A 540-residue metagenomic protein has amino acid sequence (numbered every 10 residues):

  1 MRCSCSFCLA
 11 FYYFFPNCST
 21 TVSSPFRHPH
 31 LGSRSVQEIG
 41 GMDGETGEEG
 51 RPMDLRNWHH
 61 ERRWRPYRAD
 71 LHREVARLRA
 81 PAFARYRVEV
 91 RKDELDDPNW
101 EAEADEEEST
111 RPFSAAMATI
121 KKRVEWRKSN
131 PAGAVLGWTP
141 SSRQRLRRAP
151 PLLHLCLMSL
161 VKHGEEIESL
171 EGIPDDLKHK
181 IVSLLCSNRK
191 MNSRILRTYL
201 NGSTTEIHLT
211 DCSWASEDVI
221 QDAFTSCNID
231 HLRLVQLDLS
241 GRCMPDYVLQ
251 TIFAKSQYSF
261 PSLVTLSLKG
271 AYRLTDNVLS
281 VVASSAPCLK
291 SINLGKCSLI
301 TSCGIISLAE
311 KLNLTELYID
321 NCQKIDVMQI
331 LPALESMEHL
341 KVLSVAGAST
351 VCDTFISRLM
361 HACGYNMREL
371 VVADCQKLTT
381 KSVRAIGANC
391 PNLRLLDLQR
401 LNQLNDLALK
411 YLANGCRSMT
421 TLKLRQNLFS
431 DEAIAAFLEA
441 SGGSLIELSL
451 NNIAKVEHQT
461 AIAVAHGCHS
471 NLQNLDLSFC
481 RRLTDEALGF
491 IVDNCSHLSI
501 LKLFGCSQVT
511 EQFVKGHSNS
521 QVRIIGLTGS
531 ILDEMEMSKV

Functional and structural regions predicted by a protein language model:
M1-A10, G526-V540: Extreme C-terminal disordered tails of eukaryotic proteins encode short linear targeting/docking signals used
R2-T225, L232-Q236: Cullin-RING E3 adaptor/co-adaptor recruitment helices
C186-N293, S302, E316, M328 (+1 more regions): Leucine-rich repeat
S187-S193, S213-Q221, C243-T251, Y272-N277 (+10 more regions): Short, solvent-exposed loop/turn at the beta-strand->alpha-helix junction within individual leucine-rich repeat
L200-E206, C227-Q236, S256-T265, R273 (+17 more regions): Leucine-rich repeat
T210, S240, K269, G295 (+10 more regions): The repeat-register position in solenoid repeat domains
A223, F513-S520: Short, aromatic/basic amphipathic alpha-helical patches
